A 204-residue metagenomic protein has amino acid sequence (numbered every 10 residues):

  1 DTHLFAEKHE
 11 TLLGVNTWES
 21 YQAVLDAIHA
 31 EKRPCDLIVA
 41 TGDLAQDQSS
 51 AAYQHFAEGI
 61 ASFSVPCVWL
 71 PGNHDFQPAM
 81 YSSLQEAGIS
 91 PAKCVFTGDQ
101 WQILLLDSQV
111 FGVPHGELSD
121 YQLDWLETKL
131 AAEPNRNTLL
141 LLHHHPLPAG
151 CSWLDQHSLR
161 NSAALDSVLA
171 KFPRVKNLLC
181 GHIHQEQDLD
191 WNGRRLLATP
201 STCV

Functional and structural regions predicted by a protein language model:
D1, G42-D43, G72, H143 (+2 more regions): Active-site glycine-centered loops adjacent to acidic/histidine catalytic or metal-binding residues that shape
D1-A6, Q100-V110, L139-L142, R194-P200: Active-site-proximal beta-strand elements of phosphoester/diester hydrolases
D1-H55, G59, A149: N-terminal active-site segment of His-dependent metallophosphoesterases
H3-S20, Q46, F76-I89, F111-D120: Acidic/histidine-rich helix-loop elements that form or flank divalent-metal/phosphate-binding sites at the catalytic
A23-V24, Q54, A79-C94, D124-E127 (+1 more regions): Alpha-helical scaffolding within the catalytic cores of extracellular/periplasmic polymer-degrading hydrolases
V24-L37, H115-R195: His/acidic metal-ligating clusters that form di-metal
A40-A61, F76-I89, C151-W153, Q187-N192: Metal-dependent catalytic neighborhoods of phosphoester/phosphodiester hydrolases
C67-Q77: A short, structured active-site edge motif that brings together acidic residues
